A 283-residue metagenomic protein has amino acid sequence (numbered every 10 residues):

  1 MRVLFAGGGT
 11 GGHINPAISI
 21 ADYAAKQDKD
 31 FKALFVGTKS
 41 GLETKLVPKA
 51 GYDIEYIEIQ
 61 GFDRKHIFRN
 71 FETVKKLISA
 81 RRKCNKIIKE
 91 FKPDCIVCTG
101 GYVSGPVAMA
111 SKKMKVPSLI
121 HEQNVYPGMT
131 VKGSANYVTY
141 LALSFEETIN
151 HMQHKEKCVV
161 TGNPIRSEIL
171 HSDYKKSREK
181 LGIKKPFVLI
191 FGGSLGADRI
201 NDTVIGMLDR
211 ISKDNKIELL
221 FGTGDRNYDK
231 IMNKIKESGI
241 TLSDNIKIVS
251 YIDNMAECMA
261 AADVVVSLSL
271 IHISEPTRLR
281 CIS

Functional and structural regions predicted by a protein language model:
V3-G8, D30-K76, R81, D225-N227: Conserved nucleotide-sugar phosphate-binding/catalytic loop shared by glycosyltransferases and other
H13-A24: Short amphipathic alpha-helix
G41, L46, A50, Y174-K176 (+1 more regions): Donor-nucleotide binding loops and adjacent catalytic segments primarily of GT-B fold Leloir glycosyltransferases
G41-K45, C95-M114: An aromatic- and histidine-rich active-site surface loop
L42, D53, K112-Y174: Active-site-proximal region of nucleotide-activated glycan assembly enzymes, centered on histidine/acidic-rich loops
C84-V103, L119-H121: Short N-terminal targeting/anchoring amphipathic segment
E90-K92, N136-Y137, N254, A260-A261: Alpha-helix C-terminal capping/helix-to-coil transition sites in glycosyltransferase folds
I271-S283: Single conserved hydrophobic/aromatic residue that forms the stacking wall/gate of nucleotide- or nucleobase-binding
